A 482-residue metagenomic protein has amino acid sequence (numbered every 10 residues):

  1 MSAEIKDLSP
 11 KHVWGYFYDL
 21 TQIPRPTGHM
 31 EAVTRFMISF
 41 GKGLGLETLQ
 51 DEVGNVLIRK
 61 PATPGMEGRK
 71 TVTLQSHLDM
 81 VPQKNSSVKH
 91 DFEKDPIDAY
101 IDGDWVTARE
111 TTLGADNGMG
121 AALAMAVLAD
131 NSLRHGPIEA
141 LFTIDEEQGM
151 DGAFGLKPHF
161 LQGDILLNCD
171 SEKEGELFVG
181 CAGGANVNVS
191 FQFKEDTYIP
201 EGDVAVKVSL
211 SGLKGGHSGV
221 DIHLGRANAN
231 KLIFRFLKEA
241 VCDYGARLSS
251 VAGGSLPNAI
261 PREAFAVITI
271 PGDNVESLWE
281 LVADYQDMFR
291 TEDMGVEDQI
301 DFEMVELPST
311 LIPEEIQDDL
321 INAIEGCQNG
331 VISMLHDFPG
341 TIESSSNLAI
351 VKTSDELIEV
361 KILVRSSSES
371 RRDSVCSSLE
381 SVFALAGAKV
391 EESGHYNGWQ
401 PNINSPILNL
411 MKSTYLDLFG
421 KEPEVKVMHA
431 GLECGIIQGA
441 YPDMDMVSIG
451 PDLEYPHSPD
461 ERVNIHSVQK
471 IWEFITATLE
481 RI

Functional and structural regions predicted by a protein language model:
E4-D104: Acidic/His- and Gly-rich active-site-bordering loop/insert found across diverse amide/peptide-bond hydrolases
S9-W14, H336, E343-S345, A349-I358 (+1 more regions): Zn-dependent metallopeptidase/amidohydrolase metal-coordination segment
M66-Q148, A153-D164, Q192, E325-L335 (+3 more regions): Active-site metal-coordination/substrate-binding segment of hydrolases, especially metallo-dependent peptidases
D104-T107, T111, E147-Q148, G155-R365: Midchain, well-structured core segments that form catalytic/ion-binding scaffolds
R226-D243, G272-V275, D318-E325, S333 (+3 more regions): His/Asp/Glu-rich mid-to-C-terminal helical/loop segments that flank catalytic regions of hydrolases
N228-N230, R235-V251, P401-M444: Active-site-adjacent substrate-binding region of metalloamidase/peptidase-like peptide-processing proteins
T341-A430: Substrate-recognition/cap regions that form aromatic- and gly/pro-loop-enriched pockets for small-molecule ligands
